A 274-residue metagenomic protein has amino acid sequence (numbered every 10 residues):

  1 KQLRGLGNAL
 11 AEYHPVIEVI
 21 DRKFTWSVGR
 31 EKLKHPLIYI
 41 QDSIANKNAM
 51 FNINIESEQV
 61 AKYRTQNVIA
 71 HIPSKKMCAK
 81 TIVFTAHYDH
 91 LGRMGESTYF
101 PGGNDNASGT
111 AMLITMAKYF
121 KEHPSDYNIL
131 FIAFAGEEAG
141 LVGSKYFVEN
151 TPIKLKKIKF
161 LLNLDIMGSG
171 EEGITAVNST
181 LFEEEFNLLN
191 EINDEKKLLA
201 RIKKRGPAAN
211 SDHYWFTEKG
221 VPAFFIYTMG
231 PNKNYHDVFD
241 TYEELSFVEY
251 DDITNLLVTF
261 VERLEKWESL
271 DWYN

Functional and structural regions predicted by a protein language model:
K1, E56-E58, E96-N106, A133 (+3 more regions): Second-shell loop/turn segments in exported
K1, V19-R22, Q41, I72 (+4 more regions): Active-site-proximal beta-strand/loop segments in catalytic clefts of secreted hydrolases
E12-P15, C78-I82, S125-I129, K156-F160 (+2 more regions): Loop/turn elements at helix/coil->beta-strand transitions in domains of secreted/extracellular proteins
I20-G102, K118, E122, D126: Soluble metallo-hydrolase cores and metallopeptidase-like ectodomains found primarily in the secretory/periplasmic
G103-M116: Active-site alpha-helical elements of protease catalytic centers
I114-K121, Y146, E191, T259-R263: Short glycine/serine- and small hydrophobic-enriched flexible loop segments
K118, K233-N274: His/Asp/Glu-rich mid-to-C-terminal helical/loop segments that flank catalytic regions of hydrolases
F134-N234: Metal-dependent peptidase/peptidase-like ectodomains
